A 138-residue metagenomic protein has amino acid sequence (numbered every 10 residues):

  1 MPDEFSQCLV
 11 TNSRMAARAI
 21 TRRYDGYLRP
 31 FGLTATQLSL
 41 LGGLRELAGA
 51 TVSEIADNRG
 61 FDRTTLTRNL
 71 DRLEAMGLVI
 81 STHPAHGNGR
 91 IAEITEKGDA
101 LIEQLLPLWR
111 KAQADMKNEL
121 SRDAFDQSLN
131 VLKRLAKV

Functional and structural regions predicted by a protein language model:
P2-D3, R14, R18, R22-T65 (+2 more regions): N-terminal helix-turn-helix DNA-binding core of bacterial DNA-binding proteins
P2-Q7, A114: A short, mixed-charge helix-start or loop-turn motif at secondary-structure junctions
F5-R23, K97, L108, V131-L135: C-terminal ligand-sensing/allosteric alpha-helical core of TetR-family HTH transcriptional regulators
C8, N12, N58, T65 (+3 more regions): Alpha-helical initiation/capping and key positions within long helical/coiled-coil segments
N12, Q37-G43, T51-E54, N69-A75 (+2 more regions): Residue-level recognition of specific faces of alpha-helices
T21, D71-N130: Charged, amphipathic alpha-helical coiled-coil/dimerization segments
G26, P30, E46, R72 (+4 more regions): Conserved amphipathic alpha-helical interaction elements at protein-protein interfaces in regulatory, energy-coupling
G49, A124-V138: A short beta-strand-loop micro-motif that forms or neighbors metal/cofactor- and ligand-binding patches at active-site
